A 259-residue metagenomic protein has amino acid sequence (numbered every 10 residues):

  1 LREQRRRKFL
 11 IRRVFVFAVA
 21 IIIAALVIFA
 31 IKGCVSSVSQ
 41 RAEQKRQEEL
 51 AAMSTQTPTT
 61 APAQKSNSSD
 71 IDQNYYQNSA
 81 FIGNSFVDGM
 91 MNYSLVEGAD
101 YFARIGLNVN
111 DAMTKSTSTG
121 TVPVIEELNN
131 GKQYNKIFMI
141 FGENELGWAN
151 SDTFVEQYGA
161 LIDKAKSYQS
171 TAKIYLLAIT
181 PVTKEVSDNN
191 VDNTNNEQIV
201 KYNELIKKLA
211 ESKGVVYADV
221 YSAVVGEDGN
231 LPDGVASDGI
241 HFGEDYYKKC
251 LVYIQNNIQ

Functional and structural regions predicted by a protein language model:
L1-R13: N-terminal Lys/Arg-rich, disordered targeting/topogenic segments
F15-A30: Hydrophobic membrane-insertion alpha-helices, especially the h-region of bacterial N-terminal signal peptides
G33-N78: N-terminal, intrinsically disordered, polar/charged segments of Gram-positive cell-envelope systems that serve as
N67-Q157: Conserved SGNH/GDSL esterase-like catalytic core that processes O-acyl groups on lipids and polysaccharides
I140, L177-A178: Alpha/beta-hydrolase-fold catalytic nucleophile elbow
S151-L161, I199-Y202: Charged helix-capping and loop-helix junction motifs
Q169-K173: A short helix->loop->beta-strand "cap" motif at the edges of active sites that frequently abuts
V182-Q259: Catalytic His-Asp segment of secreted/periplasmic serine-dependent ester chemistry enzymes
